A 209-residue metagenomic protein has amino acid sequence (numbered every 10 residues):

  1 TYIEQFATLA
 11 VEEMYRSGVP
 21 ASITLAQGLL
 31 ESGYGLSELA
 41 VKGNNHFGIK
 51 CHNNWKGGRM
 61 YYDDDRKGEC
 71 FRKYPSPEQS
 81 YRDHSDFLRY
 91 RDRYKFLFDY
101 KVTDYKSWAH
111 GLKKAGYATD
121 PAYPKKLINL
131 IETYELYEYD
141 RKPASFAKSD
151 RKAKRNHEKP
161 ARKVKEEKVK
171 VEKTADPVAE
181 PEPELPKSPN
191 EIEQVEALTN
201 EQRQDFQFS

Functional and structural regions predicted by a protein language model:
T1-L198, Q202: Catalytic cores of secreted/periplasmic lytic hydrolases that degrade extracellular macromolecules
S209: LysM (lysin motif) carbohydrate-binding repeats in extracellular/periplasmic proteins that recognize
